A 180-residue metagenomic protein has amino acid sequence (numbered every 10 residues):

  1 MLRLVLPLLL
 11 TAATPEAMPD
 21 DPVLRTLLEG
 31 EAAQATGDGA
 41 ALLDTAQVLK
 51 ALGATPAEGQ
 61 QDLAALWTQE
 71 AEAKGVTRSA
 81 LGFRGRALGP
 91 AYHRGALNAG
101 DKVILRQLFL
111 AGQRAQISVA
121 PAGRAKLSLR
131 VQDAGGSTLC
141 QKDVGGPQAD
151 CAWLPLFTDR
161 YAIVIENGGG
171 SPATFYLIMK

Functional and structural regions predicted by a protein language model:
M1-P7: Sec-dependent signal peptide recognition, specifically the positively charged N-region followed immediately by
P7-E16: Hydrophobic h-region of N-terminal signal peptides that target proteins for export in Gram-negative bacteria
L10, A33-A35, V131, I165: Short beta-strand element of the conserved SAM-dependent methyltransferase core
A13-T14, T36, L42, I163 (+1 more regions): Intrinsic disorder/low-complexity segments
P15-G37: Short N-terminal segments immediately surrounding and downstream of signal-peptide cleavage
D20-D21, G95-S171, M179-K180: Acidic, Ser/Thr/Pro-rich low-complexity intrinsically disordered segments
Q34-T36, A40-I104: Non-catalytic extracellular/lumenal accessory regions of secreted precursors
T45-G53, G82-R86, Y161-K180: C-terminal edge strands of extracellular/lumenal beta-sandwich accessory domains
